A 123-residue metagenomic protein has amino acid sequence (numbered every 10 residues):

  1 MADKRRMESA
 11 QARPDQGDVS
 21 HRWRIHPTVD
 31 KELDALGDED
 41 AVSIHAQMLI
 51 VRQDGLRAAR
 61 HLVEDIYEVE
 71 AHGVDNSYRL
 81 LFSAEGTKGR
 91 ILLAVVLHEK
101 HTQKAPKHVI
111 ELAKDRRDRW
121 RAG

Functional and structural regions predicted by a protein language model:
M1-S77, G86-L92, H98-G123: Basic, Lys/Arg-enriched alpha-helical interface segments
